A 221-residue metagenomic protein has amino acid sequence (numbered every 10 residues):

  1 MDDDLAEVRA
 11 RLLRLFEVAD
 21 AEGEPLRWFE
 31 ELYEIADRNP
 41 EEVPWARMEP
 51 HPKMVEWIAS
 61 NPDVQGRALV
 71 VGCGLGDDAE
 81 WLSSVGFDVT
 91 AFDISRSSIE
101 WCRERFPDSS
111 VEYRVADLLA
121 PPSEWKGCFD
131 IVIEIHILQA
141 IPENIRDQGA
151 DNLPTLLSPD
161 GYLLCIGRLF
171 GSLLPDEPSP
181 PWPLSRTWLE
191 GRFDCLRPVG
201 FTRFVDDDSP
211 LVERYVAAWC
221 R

Functional and structural regions predicted by a protein language model:
M1-W125, I141-R221: Class I (Rossmann-like) S-adenosyl-L-methionine-dependent methyltransferase catalytic domain, capturing the SAM-binding
D130: Conserved acidic residues
I133: A conserved beta-strand element that flanks and buttresses the S-adenosyl-L-methionine
H136-A140: Short catalytic micro-motifs in class I SAM-dependent methyltransferases
